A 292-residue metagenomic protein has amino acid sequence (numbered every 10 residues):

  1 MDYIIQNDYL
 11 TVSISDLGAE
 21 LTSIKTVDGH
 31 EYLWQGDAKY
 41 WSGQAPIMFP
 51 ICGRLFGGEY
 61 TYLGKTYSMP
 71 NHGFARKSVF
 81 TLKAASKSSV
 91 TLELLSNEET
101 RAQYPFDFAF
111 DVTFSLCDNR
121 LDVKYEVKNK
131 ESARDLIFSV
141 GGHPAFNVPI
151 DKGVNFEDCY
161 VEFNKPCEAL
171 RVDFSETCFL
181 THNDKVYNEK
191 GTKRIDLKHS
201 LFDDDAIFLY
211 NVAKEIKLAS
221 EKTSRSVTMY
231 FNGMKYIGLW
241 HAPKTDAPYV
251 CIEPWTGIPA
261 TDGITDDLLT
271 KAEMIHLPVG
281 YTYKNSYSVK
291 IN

Functional and structural regions predicted by a protein language model:
M1-D8: Short, Gly/Pro- and small/polar-rich lid/capping loops
D8-T66: Acidic-aromatic substrate-binding/catalytic surfaces of carbohydrate-active enzymes
Y9-I14, V112-F114, L121-N129: Short, well-ordered beta-strand segments enriched in hydrophobic/aromatic residues
L10, Y67, H72, K77-A84 (+1 more regions): Acidic/His-leaning functional-site neighborhoods
I14, Y60-S68, I275-I291: Short Pro-Gly-centered flexible turn/kink motifs
P70-D118: Extended, loop-rich substrate-binding clefts of extracytoplasmic carbohydrate-active enzymes
A133-D135, A145-V148, K152-N232: Active-site/ligand-binding surface loops and adjacent short beta/alpha elements that line catalytic pockets across
